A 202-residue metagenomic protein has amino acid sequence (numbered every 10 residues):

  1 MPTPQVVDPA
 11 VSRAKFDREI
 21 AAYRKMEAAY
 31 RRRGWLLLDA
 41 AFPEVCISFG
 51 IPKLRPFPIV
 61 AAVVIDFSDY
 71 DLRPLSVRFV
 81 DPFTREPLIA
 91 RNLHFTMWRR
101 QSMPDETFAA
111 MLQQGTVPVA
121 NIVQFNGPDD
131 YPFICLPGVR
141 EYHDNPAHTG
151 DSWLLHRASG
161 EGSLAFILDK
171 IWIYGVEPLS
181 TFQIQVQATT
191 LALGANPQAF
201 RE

Functional and structural regions predicted by a protein language model:
P2-I65, H94: Strand-helix-loop interaction patch of compact alpha/beta domains
Y30, A40, Y70, N126-D129: A generic structural signal for short, non-catalytic loop/turn and secondary-structure boundary residues
L54-P87: Short, well-structured hydrophobic secondary-structure segments
L75-E202: Domain-scale recognition of soluble eukaryotic interaction modules
